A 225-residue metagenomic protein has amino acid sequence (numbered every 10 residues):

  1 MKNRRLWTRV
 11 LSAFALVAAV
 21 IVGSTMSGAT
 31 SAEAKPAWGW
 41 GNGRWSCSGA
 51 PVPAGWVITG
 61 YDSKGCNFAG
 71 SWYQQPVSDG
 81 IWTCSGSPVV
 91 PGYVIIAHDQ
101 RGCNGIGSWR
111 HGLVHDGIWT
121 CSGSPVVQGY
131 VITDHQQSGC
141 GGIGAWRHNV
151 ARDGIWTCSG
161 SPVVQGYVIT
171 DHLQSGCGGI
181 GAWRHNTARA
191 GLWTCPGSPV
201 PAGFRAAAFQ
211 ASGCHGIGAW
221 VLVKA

Functional and structural regions predicted by a protein language model:
M1-A34: Secretory targeting and sorting signals
P36-W56: Secreted, propeptide-processed cysteine-rich mini-domains
G43, G80-W82, V223: Extracellular glycan-binding segments that recognize GlcNAc-based cell-wall polysaccharides
P51-S63, G166: N-terminal targeting signals for Sec/Tat export/insertion, comprising classic cleavable signal peptides
I58, V94-I95, A206: Signature of WW domains and closely related Tyr/Trp-rich beta-sheet microdomains in eukaryotic regulatory proteins
C66-D79: N-terminal, post-signal-peptide region of Sec/Tat-exported proteins
V77-P91, Q100-A202, A211-H215: Thr-biased low-complexity repeat/linker tracts and other Thr-enriched repetitive architectures
G216-A225: Short, low-complexity, Pro/Ser/Thr/Gly-rich segments in the mature regions of secreted, periplasmic
